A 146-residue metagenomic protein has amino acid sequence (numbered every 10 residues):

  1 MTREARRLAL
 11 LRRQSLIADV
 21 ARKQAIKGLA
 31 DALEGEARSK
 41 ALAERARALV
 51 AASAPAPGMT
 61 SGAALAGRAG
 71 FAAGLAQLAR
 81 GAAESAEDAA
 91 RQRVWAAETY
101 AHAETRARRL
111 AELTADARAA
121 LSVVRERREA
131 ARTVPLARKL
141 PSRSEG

Functional and structural regions predicted by a protein language model:
M1-G146: Charge-rich amphipathic alpha-helical interaction elements
